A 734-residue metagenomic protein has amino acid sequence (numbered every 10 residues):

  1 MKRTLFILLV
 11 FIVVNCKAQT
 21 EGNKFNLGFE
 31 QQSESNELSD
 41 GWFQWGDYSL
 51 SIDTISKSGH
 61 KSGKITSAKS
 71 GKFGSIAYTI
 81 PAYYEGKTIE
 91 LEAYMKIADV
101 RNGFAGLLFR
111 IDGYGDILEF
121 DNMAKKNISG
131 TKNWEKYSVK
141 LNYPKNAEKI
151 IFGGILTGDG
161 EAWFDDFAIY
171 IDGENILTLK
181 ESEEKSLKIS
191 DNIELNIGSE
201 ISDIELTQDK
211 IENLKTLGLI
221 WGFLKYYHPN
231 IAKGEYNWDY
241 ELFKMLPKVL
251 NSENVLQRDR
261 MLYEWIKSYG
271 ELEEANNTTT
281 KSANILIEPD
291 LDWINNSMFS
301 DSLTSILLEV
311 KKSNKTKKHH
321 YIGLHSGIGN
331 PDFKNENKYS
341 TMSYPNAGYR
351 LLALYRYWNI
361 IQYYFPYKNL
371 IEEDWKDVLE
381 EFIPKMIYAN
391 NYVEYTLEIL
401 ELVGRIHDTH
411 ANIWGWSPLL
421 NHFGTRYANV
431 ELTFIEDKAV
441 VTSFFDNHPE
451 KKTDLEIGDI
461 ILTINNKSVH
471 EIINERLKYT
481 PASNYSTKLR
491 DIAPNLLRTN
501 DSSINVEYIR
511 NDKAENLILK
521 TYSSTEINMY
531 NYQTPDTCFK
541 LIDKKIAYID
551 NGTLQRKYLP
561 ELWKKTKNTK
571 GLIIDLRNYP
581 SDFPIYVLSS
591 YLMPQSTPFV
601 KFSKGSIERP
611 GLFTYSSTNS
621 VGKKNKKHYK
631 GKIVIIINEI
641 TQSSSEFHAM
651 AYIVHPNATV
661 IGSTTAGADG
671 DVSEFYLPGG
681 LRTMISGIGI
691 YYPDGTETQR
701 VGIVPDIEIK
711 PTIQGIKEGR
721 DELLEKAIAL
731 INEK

Functional and structural regions predicted by a protein language model:
M1-N23: Bacterial Sec-dependent N-terminal signal peptides
Q19-L187: Extracellular and organelle-lumenal recognition/adhesion modules and their flexible linkers in secreted
L187-L195, T396-K451, T534-K540: PDZ/PDZ-like peptide-tail recognition elements
G198, N213-N335: Cationic-aromatic interfacial patches
D209, K225, L250, Q362 (+7 more regions): Cleft-lining beta-strand/loop regions that shape enzyme active-site pockets
K210, K215-G222, L291-S326, D332 (+5 more regions): PDZ/PDZ-like domain segments forming the peptide/carboxylate-binding groove, activating on the N-terminal beta-strands
I220, L224-H228, Y357, K452-Y485 (+5 more regions): Conserved PDZ fold ligand-binding element
D290, I294-L303, L307-N314, T453-E456 (+3 more regions): C-terminal, low-ordered peptide segments at domain boundaries
